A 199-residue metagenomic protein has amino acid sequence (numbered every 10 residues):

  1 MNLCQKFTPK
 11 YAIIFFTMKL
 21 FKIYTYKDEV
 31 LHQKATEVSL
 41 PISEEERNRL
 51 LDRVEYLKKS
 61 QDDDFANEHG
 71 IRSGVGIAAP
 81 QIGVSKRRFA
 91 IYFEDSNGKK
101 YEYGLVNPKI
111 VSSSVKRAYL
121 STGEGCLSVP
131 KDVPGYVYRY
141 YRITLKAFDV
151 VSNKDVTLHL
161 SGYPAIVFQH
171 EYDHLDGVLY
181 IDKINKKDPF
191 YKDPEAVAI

Functional and structural regions predicted by a protein language model:
F7-I199: Positively charged
